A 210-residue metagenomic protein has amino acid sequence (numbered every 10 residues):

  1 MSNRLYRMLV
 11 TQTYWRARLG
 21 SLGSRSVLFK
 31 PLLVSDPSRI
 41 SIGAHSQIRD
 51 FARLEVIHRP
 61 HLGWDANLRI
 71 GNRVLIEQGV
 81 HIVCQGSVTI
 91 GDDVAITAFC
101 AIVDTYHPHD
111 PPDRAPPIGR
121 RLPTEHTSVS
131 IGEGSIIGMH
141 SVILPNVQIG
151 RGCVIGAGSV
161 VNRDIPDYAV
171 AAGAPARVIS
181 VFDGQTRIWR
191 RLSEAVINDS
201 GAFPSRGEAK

Functional and structural regions predicted by a protein language model:
M1-D104, G132-G134, I143, R151 (+2 more regions): Domain-scale signature associated with acetyltransferase and cell-envelope carbohydrate enzymes
P60-D65, D113-R120: Short helix-coil transition/hinge motifs at the ends and kinks of transmembrane helices, capturing the brief
I102-P112: Proline-centered turn/helix-capping motifs that create local helix->coil transitions or kinks
P117-V129: A short acidic, glycine-rich active-site loop that binds or catalyzes chemistry on phosphate/adenosine moieties
V147: Extracellular carbohydrate recognition
